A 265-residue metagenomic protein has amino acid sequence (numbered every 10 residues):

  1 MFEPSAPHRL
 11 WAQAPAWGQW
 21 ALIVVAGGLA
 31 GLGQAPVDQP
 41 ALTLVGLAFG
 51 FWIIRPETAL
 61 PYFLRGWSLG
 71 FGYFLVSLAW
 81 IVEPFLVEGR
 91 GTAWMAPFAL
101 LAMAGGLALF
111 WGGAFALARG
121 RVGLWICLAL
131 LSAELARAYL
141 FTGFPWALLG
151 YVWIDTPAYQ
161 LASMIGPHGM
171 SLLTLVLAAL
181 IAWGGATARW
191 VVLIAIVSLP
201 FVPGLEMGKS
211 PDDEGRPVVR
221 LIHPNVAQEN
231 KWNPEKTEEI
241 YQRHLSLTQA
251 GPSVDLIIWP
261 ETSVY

Functional and structural regions predicted by a protein language model:
F2-M207, Q249, L256: Membrane-embedded alpha-helical bundles of multi-pass enzymes that act on lipidic or dolichyl-linked glycan substrates
L205-Y265: Soluble catalytic regions of membrane-associated enzymes that act on cell-envelope and secretory-pathway components
